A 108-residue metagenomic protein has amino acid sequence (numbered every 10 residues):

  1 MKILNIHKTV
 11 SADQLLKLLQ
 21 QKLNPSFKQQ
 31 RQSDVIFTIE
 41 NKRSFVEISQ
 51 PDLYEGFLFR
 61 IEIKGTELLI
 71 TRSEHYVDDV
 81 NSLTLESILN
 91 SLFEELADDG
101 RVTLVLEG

Functional and structural regions predicted by a protein language model:
M1-E47: Negatively charged, low-complexity tracts enriched in Asp/Glu with abundant Ser/Thr
I6, S44-I63: Polar/charged, Gly/Pro-rich intrinsically disordered segments
D13-L16, G56, L89, F93: Generic N-terminal initiation segments characterized by hydrophobic and/or small/turn-forming residues
K22-S26, G65-L68, I88-L92: Short, low-complexity, polar/charged sequence segments that are solvent-exposed and flexible
P25-R31, D52-Y54, A97-R101: Short secondary-structure junctions
E55-L83: Intrinsically disordered, low-complexity regulatory segments enriched in Ser/Thr/Pro and charged residues
D78-G108: A conserved amphipathic terminal alpha-helix motif
